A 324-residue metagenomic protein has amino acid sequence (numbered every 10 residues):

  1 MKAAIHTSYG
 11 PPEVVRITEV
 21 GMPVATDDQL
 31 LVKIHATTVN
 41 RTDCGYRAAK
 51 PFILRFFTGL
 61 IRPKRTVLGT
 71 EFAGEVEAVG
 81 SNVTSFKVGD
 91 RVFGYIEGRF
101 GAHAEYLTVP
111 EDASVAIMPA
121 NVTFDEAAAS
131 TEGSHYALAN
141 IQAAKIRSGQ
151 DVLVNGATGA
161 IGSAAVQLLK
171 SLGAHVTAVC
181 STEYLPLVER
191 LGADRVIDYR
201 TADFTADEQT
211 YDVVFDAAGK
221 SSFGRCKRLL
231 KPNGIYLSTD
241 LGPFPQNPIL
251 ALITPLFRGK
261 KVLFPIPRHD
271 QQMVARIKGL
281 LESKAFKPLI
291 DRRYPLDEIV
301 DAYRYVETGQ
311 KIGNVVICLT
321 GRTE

Functional and structural regions predicted by a protein language model:
G21-T38, F52-R99: Glycine-rich beta-strand-centered segment in the early N-terminal region that forms part of a ligand/cofactor-binding
I61, T70-E71, A78, S85 (+1 more regions): NAD(P)H dinucleotide-binding glycine-rich loop of Rossmann-like/cofactor-binding domains, especially the beta1-alpha1
G80-N82, V176-L187, K220-F223, G242-P245: Short glycine/proline-centered loop/turn elements that form peptide/ligand docking sites
F93, I197, D212-F215, L237: N-terminal Rossmann-like NAD(P) cofactor-binding module of classical short-chain dehydrogenase/reductase
A127-D198: Mid-domain Rossmann-like dinucleotide-binding core that forms the NAD(H)/NADP(H) cofactor-binding site
T205-V213: A short acidic, Gly/Pro-enriched loop at the edge of an enzyme's catalytic core that lines a small-molecule cofactor
K220-S283, C318-E324: Glycine-rich phosphate-binding loop and adjacent beta-alpha segment of Rossmann(oid) nucleotide-cofactor-binding
D270-E324: C-terminal hydrophobic helical "lid"/dimerization subdomain of Rossmann-like NAD(P)H-dependent oxidoreductases
